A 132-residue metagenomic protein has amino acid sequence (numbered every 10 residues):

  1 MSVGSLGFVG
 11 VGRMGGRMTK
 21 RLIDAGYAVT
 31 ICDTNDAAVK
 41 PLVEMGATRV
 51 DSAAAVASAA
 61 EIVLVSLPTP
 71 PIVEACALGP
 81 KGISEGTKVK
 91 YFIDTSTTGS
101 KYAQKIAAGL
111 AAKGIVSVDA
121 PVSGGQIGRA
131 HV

Functional and structural regions predicted by a protein language model:
M1-V65, Q126: NAD(P)+-binding Rossmann beta1-loop-alpha1 motif at the extreme N-terminus of oxidoreductases
L6, V11, T97-H131: Rossmann-fold dinucleotide-binding core
R17, R21, P41, I72-A75 (+2 more regions): Alpha-helical scaffold segments in soluble metabolic enzymes
G26, P80, L110: Active-site catalytic pocket residues across diverse enzymes, especially alpha/beta-hydrolases
T30, V50, F92-I93, S117-V118 (+1 more regions): Structural detector of well-ordered beta-strand residues that form the stable sheet scaffold of enzyme domains
N35, T69, V122: A generic "binding-loop/recognition-motif" signal
L42, A47-Y102: Rossmann-like NAD(P)-binding element
